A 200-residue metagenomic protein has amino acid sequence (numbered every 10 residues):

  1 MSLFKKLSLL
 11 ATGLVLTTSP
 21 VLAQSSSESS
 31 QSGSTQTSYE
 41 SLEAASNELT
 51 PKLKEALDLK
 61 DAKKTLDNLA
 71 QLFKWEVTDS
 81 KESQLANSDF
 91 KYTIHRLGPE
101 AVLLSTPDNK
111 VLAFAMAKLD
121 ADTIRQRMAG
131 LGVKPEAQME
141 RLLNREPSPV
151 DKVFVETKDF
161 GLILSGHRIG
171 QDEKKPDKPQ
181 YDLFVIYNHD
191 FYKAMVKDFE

Functional and structural regions predicted by a protein language model:
M1-S8: Bacterial N-terminal signal peptides that target proteins for export
L10-T18: Bacterial N-terminal signal peptides
S19-A23: Sec/Tat signal peptide C-region and signal peptidase I cleavage site
Q24-Y39: Cleaved targeting-peptide boundary
T50-L59, V111-K118: Second-shell loop/turn segments in exported
E55-I94, E100-A101: N-terminal secretory signal peptides
R96-V155: Long, charged/polar, surface-exposed segments that mediate recognition or autoinhibition
F184-E200: Short, low-complexity, Pro/Ser/Thr/Gly-rich segments in the mature regions of secreted, periplasmic
